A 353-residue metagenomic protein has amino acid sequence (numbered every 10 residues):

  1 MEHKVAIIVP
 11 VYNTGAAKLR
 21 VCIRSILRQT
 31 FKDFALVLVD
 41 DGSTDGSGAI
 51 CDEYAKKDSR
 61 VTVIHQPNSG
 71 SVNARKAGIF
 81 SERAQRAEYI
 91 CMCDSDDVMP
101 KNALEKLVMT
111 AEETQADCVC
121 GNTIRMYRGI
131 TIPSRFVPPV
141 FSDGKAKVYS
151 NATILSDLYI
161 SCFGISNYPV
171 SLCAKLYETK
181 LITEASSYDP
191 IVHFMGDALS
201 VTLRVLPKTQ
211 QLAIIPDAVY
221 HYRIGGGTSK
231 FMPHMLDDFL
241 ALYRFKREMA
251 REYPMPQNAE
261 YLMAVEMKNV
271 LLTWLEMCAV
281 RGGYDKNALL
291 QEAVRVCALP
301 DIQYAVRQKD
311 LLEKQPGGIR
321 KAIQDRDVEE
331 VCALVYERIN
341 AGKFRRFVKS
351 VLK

Functional and structural regions predicted by a protein language model:
T14-R28: Short, well-formed alpha-helical segments that are part of the catalytic scaffolds of diverse glycosyltransferases
A17, D45-E53, N73-R75, V98 (+1 more regions): Acidic helix N-cap motif at the loop->helix transition within catalytic regions of sugar-transfer enzymes
C22, Q66-Q85: Glycine-rich, basic loop-to-helix element that forms the pyrophosphate-binding segment of sugar-nucleotide handling
K32, D40-A49, N68-G70: A conserved acidic beta->alpha catalytic loop
R86-V98: Short beta-strand-to-loop acidic/aromatic patch adjacent to the donor-nucleotide binding site
V98-L212, Y222-P233: Donor-binding/catalytic cores of nucleotide-activated saccharide and glycerol-phosphate transferases/polymerases
E113-A116, M277-K353: Membrane-interface aromatic/basic loop that binds lipid-linked glycans or pyrophosphate carriers, typified by
D217-G225, F231-N258, N269-Q303: Catalytic core of nucleotide-sugar-dependent glycosyltransferases
